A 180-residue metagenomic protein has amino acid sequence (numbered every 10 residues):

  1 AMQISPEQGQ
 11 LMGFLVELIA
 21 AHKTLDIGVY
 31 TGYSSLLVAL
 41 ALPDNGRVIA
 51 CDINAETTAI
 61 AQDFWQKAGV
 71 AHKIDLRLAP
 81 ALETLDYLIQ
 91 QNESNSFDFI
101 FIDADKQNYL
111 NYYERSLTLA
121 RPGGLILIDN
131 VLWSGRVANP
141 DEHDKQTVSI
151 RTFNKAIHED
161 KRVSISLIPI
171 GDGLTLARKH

Functional and structural regions predicted by a protein language model:
A1-Q3: Rossmann-like AdoMet
P6-H180: S-adenosylmethionine/decaboxylated-SAM
